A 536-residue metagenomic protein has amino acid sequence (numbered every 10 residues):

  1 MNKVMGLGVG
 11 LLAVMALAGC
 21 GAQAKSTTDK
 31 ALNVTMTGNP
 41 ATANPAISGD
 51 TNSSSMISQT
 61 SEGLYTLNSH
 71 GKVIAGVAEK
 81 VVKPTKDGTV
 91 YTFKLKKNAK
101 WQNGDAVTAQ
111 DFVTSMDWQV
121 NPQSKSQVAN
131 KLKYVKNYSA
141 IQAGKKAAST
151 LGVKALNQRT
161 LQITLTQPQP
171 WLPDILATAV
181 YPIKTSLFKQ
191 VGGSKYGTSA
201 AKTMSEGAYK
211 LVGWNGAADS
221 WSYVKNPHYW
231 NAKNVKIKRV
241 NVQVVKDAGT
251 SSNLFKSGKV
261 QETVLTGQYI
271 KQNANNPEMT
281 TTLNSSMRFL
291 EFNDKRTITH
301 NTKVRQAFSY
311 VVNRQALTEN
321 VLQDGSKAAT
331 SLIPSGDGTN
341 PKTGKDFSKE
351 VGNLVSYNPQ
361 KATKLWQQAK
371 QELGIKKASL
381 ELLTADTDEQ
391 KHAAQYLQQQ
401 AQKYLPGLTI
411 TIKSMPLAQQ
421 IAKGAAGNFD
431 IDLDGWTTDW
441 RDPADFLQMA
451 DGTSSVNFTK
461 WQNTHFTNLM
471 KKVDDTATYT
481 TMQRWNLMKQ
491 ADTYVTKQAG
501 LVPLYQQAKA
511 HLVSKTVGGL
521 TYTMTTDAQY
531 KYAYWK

Functional and structural regions predicted by a protein language model:
M36-K86, M204: N-terminal lobe/hinge region of extracytoplasmic solute-binding protein
K80-V128, I298-H300: Aromatic- and charge-enriched surface segment that lines or borders ligand/interaction sites
A129-L187: Surface-exposed binding/hinge segments that line and control ligand-binding clefts or catalytic entry sites
L165-V235, R239, G249: Gly/Pro-rich hinge or "lid" segments in bacterial periplasmic/extracellular proteins
G216, P359, K364-T438, T453 (+1 more regions): Ligand/substrate-recognition segments at binding pockets and active sites
K225-Q272: Ligand-site clamp/hinge motif
V311-P341, D388-Q398, A425-K536: Detector for C-terminal structural segments
A328-Q368, E389-K391: Structural transition elements
